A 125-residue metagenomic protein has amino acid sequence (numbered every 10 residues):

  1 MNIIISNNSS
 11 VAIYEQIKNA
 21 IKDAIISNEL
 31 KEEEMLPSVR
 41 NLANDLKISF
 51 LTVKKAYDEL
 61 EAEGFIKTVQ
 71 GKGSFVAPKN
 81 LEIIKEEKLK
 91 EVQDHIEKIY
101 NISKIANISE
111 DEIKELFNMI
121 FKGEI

Functional and structural regions predicted by a protein language model:
M1-M35, N41, K90-Q93, E97-I125: Extreme N-terminal segment that seeds HTH/winged-HTH DNA-binding domains in transcriptional regulators
Y14, S38, K72-K88: Short, cationic-aromatic polyanion-contact patches
E29-L30, E34, A62-G71, A77-P78: Beta-hairpin "wing" of winged helix-turn-helix
M35-L46, L60: A short alpha-helical element within helix-turn-helix/winged-helix DNA-binding domains across DNA-binding proteins
D45, E59-F65, A106, G123: Residue cluster at the C-terminal edge of the helix-turn-helix DNA-binding motif
L46, A77-E86, I113-E124: Short secondary-structure transition/capping segments
L51: Key DNA-contact positions within bacterial/archaeal DNA-binding proteins
